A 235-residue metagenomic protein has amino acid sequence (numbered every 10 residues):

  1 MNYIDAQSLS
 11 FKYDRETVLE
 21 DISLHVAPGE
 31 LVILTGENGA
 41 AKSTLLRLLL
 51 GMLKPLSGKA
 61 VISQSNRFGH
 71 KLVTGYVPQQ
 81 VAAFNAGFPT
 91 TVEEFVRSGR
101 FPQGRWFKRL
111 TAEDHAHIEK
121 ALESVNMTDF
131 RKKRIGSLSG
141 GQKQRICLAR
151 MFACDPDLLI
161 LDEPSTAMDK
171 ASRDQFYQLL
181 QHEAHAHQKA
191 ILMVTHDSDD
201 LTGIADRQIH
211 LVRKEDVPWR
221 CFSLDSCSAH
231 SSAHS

Functional and structural regions predicted by a protein language model:
T35-E37: The feature captures the beta-strand-to-loop junction immediately N-terminal to the Walker
L50: Helix-to-loop junction immediately C-terminal to a conserved catalytic motif
G58-L72: Conserved ABC transporter NBD signature motif
R97, A112-F130: Conserved ABC ATPase "signature" region
R134-L138: Conserved ABC ATPase signature
L159-E163: Catalytic Walker B motif of ABC-type/P-loop ATPase nucleotide-binding domains
T195-H196: H-loop/switch region of ABC-family ATPase nucleotide-binding domains
